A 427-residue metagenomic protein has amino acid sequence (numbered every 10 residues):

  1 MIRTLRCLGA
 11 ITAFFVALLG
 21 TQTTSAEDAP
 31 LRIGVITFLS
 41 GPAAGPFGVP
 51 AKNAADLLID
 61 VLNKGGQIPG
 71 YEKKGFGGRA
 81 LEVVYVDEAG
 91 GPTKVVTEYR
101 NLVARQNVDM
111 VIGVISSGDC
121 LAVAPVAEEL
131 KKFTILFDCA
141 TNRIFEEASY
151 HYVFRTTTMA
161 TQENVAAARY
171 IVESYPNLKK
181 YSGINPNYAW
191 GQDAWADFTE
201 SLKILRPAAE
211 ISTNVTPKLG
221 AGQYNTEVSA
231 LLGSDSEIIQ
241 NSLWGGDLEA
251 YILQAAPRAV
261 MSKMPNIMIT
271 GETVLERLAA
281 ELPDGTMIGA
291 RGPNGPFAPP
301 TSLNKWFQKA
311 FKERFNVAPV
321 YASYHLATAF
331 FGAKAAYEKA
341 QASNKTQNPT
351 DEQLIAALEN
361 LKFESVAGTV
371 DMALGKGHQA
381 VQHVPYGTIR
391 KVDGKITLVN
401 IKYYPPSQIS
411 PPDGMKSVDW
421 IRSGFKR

Functional and structural regions predicted by a protein language model:
L8-G20: Bacterial N-terminal signal peptides
T21-A26: Sec/Tat signal peptide C-region and signal peptidase I cleavage site
D28, P46-P50, G65-E146, T156 (+2 more regions): Beta-alpha junction/loop-to-helix N-cap segments that form part of ligand/metal-binding clefts
G34-L58, D87-P92, I115-S116, I184-Q192 (+2 more regions): Extracytoplasmic "Venus flytrap"
N53, T93, V108-N214, K263-G289: Extracytoplasmic ligand/sensor domains, especially the bilobed periplasmic-binding protein
S117-E128, S236-R258, A329-G332, G387: Hydrophobic alpha-helical
Q254-T328, E338-K345, L398-K426: Extracellular/periplasmic periplasmic-binding protein-like sensory domains
E313-S323, K334-P406, F425-R427: Segments of small-molecule ligand-sensing domains
